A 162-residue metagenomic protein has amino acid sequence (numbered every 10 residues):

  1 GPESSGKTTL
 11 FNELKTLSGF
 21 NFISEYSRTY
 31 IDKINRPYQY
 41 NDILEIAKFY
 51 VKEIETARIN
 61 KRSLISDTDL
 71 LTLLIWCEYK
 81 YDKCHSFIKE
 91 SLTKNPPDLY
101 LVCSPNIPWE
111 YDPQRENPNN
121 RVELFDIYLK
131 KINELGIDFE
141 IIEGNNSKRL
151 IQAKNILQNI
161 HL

Functional and structural regions predicted by a protein language model:
E3: The conserved Walker
K7: Conserved lysine of the Walker
N12-E55: Conserved substrate/cofactor phosphate-moiety recognition/catalytic segment in nucleotide-dependent phosphotransferases
T16, R58, N133: Anion (oxyanion) recognition and catalysis
Y26, T68-L71, S104-N106: Anionic group-transfer/hydrolysis microenvironments
L44-N95, Q114: Glycine-rich phosphate-binding loop used to anchor ATP phosphates in small-molecule kinases, encompassing both
Y81-K148, Q152-N155, H161: A glycine- and Lys/Arg-enriched "phosphate-lid" helix/loop adjacent to the NTP-binding pocket of small-molecule kinases
